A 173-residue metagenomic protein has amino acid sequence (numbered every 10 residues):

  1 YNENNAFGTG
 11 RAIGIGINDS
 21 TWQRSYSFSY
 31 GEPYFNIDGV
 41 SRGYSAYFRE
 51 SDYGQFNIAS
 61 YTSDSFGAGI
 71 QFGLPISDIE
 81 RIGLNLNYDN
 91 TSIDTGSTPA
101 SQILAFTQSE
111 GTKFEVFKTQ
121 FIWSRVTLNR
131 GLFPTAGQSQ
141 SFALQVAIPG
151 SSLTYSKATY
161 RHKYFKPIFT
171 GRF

Functional and structural regions predicted by a protein language model:
Y1-S141, Y155, R172-F173: Gram-negative/organellar outer-membrane beta-barrel architecture
S139-A147, S151-F173: Acidic, glycine-rich loop-and-beta core segments that form the ion-binding/anion-interacting portion of active sites
